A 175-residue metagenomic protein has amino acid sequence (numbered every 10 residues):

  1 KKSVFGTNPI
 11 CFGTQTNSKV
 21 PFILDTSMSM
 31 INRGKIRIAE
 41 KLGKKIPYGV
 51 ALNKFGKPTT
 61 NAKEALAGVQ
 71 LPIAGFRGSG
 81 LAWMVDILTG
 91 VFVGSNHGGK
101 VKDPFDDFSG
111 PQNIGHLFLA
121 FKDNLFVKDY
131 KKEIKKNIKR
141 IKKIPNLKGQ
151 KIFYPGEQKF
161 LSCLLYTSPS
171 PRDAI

Functional and structural regions predicted by a protein language model:
K1-A62: Phosphate/diphosphate-binding glycine-rich loops and adjacent basic-rich segments that engage nucleotide
P9-C11, V20-I23, Y48-A51, Q70-L71 (+3 more regions): Structural motif
T16-S18, M28, R77, D123-L125 (+1 more regions): A broadly conserved detector of short glycine/acidic/proline-rich loop/turn motifs that flank catalytic sites and bind
I31-N32, L125-K128, L161-S162: Flexible loop/turn segments at secondary-structure boundaries
A67-I138: Internal helical hairpin/lid segments
Y130-L165: C-terminal alpha-helical cap/extension of soluble enzyme domains
Y166-P169, D173-I175: Single conserved hydrophobic/aromatic residue that forms the stacking wall/gate of nucleotide- or nucleobase-binding
